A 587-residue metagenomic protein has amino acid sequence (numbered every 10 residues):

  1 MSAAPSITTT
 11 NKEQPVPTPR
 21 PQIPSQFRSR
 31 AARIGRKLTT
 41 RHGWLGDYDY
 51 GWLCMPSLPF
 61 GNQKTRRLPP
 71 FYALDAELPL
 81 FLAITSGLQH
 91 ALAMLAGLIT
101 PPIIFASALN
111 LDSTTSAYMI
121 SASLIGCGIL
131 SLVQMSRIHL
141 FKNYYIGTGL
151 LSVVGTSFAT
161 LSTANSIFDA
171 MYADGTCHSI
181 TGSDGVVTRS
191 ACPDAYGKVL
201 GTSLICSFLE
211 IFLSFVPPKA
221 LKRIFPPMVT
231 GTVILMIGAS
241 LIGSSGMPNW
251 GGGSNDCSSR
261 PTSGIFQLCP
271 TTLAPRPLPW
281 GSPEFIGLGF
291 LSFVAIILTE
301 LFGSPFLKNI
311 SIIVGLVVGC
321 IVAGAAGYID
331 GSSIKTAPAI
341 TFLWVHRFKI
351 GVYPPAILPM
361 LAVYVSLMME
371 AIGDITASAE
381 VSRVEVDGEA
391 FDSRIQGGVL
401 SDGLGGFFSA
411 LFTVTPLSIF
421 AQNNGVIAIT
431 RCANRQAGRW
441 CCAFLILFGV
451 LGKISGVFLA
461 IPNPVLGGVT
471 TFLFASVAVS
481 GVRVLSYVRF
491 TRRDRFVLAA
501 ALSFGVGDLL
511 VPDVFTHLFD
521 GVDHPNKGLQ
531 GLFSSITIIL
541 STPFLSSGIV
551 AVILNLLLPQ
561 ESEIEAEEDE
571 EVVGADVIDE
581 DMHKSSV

Functional and structural regions predicted by a protein language model:
S2-L151, D174, V187-R189, I564 (+1 more regions): N-terminal alpha-helical transmembrane segments of multi-pass membrane transport and channel/translocase proteins
A3-I7, N11-L53, S113-I120, R223 (+7 more regions): Flexible hinge motifs at transmembrane-helix junctions and intramembrane kinks/re-entrant loops in multi-pass membrane
F71-P79, R347-P355, F391-D392: Helix-boundary and loop/linker segments of multi-pass membrane transporters
L80, A106-G147, P359-R435: Membrane-embedded helical hairpins/re-entrant loop segments and their flanking transmembrane helices within multi-pass
F81-G287, K453, P464, G468-V469 (+2 more regions): Early transmembrane hairpin of solute transport permeases
Q89-H90, G126-M135, S162-I167, C206-S214 (+9 more regions): Hydrophobic core segments of alpha-helical transmembrane domains in multi-pass membrane transport and ion-translocation
T100-A108, A159-D169, I375-S382, L417-I429 (+3 more regions): Re-entrant/interfacial helical elements at transmembrane boundaries that shape and gate the permeation pathway
A191, K219-P227, N423-C441, L451-F474 (+1 more regions): Transmembrane helix-loop boundary segments of multi-pass membrane transporters
